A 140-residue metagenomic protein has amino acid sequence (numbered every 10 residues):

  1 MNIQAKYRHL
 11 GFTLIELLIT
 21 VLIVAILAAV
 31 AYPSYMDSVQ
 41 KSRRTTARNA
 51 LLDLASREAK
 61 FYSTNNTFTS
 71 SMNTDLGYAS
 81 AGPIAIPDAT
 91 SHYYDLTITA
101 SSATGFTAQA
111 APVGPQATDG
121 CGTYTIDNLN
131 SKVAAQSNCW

Functional and structural regions predicted by a protein language model:
M1, S34-D37, K41, A50-D53 (+1 more regions): Helix-centric, low-specificity signal for extended rod-like, repetitive segments
M1-Y7: N-terminal secretory signal peptides that target proteins for export/translocation
N2, K60-W140: Periplasmic/extracellular, small/polar-rich flexible segments of pilin-like filament-forming proteins
Y7-Y35: N-terminal single-pass transmembrane signal-anchor helix
H9, S38-T45, N49, S101 (+1 more regions): Residues at secondary-structure transition points
I15-A25, R44-D53, G77: Short, charged low-complexity linear motifs
Q40-T67: Membrane-proximal N-terminal amphipathic helix
